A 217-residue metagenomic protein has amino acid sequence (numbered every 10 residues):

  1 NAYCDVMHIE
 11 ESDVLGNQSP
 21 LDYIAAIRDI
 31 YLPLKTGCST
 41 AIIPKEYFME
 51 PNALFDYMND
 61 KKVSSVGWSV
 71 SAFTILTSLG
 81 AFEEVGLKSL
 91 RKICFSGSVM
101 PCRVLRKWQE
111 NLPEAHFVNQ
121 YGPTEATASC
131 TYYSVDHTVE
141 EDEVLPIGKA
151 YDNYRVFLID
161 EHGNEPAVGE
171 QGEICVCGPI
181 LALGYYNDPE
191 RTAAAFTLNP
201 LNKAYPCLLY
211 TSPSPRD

Functional and structural regions predicted by a protein language model:
N1-G16, I24-S64: Conserved AMP-binding/adenylation subdomain of ANL enzymes
A2-V6, L79-G80, K107, D188: Residue-level signal for well-ordered alpha-helical positions
I30, K35-C38, K61-G67, T77-P146 (+3 more regions): Gly/Ser/Thr-rich phosphate-binding loop
E110-N119, S134-S212, R216: AMP-dependent adenylate-forming
